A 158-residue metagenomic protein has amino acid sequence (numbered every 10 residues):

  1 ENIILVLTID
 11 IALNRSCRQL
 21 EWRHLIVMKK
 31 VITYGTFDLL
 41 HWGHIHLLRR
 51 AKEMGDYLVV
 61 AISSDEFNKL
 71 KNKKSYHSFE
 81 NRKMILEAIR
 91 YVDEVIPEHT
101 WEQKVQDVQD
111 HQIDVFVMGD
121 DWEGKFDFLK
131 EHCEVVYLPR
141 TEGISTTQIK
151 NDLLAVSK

Functional and structural regions predicted by a protein language model:
I4, T8, A12-S16, E21-K158: Nucleotidyltransferase catalytic core that binds NTPs
